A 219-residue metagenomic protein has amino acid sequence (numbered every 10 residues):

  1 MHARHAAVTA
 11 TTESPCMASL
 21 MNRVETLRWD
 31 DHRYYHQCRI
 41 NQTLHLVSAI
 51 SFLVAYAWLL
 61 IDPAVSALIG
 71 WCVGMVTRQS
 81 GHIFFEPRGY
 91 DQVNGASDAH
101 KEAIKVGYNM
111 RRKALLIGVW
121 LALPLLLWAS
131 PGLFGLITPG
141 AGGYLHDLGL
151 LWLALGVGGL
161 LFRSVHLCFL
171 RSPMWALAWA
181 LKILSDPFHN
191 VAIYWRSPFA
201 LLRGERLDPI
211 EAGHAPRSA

Functional and structural regions predicted by a protein language model:
A3-A6: Short hydrophobic alpha-helical segments enriched in small aliphatic residues
S14-H32, I83-G107, V165-A219: Membrane-proximal soluble regions of multi-pass membrane proteins
T26-Y56, K101-I117: Membrane interfacial helix-start motif at the N-side
V54-I69, L125-L150: Helix-coil boundary and interhelical linker segments in multi-pass alpha-helical membrane proteins
I61-E86, G158-L170: Hydrophobic alpha-helical membrane-embedded segments
N109-L133, A192-F199: C-terminal halves and exits of single transmembrane alpha-helices
V119-G140, G204-H214: Alpha-helical transmembrane segments and their membrane-interface junctions in multi-pass membrane proteins
D147-C168, P187: Alpha-helical membrane-embedded segments
